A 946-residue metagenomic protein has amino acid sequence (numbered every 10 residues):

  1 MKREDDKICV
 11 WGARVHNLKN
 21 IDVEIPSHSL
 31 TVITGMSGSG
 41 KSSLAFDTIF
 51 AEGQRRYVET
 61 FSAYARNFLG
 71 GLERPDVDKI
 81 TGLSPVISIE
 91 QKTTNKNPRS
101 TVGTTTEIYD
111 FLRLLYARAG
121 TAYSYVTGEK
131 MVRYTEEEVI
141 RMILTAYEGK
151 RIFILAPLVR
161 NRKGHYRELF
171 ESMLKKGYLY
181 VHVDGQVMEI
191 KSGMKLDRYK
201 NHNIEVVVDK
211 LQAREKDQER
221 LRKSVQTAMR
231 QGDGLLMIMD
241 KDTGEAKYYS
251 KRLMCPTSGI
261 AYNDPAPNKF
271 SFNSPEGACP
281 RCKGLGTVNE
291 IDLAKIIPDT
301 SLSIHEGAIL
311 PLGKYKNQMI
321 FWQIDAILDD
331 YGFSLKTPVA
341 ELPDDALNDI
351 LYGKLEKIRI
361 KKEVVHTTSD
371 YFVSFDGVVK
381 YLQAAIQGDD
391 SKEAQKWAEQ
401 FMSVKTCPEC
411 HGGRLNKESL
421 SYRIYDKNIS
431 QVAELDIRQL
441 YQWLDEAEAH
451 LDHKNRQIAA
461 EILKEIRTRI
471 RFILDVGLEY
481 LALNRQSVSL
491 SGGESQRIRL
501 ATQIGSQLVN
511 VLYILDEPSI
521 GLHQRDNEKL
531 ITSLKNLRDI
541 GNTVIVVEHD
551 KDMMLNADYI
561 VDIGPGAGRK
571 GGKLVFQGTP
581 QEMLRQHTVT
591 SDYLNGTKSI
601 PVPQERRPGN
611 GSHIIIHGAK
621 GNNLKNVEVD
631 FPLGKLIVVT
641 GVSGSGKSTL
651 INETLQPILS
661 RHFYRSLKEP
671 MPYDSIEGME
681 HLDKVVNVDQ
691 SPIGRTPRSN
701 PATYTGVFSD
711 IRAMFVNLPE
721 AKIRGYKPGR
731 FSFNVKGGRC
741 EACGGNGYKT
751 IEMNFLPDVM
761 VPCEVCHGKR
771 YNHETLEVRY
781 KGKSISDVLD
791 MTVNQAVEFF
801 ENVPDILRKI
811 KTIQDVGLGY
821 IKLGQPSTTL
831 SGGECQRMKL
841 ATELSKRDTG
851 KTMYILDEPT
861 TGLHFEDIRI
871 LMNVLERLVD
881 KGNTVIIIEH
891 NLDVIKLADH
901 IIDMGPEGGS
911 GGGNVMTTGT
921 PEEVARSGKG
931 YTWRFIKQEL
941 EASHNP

Functional and structural regions predicted by a protein language model:
M1-P946: Conserved phosphate-binding elements of NTP-dependent enzyme cores
